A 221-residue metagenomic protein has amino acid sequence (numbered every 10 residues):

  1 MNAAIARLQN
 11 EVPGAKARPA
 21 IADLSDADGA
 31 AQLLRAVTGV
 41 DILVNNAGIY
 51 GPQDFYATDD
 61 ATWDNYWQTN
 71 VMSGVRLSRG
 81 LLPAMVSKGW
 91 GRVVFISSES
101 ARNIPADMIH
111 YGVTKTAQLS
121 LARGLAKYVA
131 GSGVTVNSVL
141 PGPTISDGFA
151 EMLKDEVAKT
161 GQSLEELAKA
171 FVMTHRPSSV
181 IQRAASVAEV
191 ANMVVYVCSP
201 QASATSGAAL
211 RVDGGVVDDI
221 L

Functional and structural regions predicted by a protein language model:
I49, Y56-V75, V94, Q118 (+1 more regions): Catalytic Tyr-X3-Lys loop
Y50-D64, S87, D107-H110, A150: Conserved mid-core segment of classical short-chain dehydrogenase/reductases
Y56, P105-I109, G131-S132, Q182 (+1 more regions): Active-site loop immediately N-terminal to the catalytic Tyr-X3-Lys motif of short-chain dehydrogenase/reductase
S78, T114, A122: Active-site helix of classical SDR
P83, K127-Y128: Alpha-helical segment proximal to the catalytic Tyr-Lys
S98: Residue(s) in the substrate-gating loop at a strand-loop-helix junction that position the organic substrate next
N103, V194-V195, Q201, S206-L221: Short C-terminal tail/terminal secondary-structure segment of NAD(P)H-dependent dehydrogenase/reductase domains
A130, T135, T205-G207: Short, small/polar-rich loop/turn modules that mediate ligand/substrate recognition or access, typified
